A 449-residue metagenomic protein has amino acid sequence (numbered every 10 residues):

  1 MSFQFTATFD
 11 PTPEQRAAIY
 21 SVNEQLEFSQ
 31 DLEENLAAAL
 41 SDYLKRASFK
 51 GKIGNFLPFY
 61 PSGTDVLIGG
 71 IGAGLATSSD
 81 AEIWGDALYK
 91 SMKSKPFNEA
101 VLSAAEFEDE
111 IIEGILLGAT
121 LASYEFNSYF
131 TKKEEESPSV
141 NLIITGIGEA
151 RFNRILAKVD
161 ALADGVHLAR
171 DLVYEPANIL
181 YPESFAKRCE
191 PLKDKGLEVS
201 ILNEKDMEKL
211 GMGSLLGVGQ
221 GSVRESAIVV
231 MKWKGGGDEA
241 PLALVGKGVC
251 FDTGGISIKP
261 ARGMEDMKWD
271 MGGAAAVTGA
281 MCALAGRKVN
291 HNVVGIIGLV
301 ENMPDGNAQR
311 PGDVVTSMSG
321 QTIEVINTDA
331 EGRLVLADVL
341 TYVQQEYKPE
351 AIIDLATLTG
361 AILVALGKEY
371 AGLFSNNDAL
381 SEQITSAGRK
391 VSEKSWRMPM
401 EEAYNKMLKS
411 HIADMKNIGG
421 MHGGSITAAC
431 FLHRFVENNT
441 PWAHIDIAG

Functional and structural regions predicted by a protein language model:
M1-G248: Short amphipathic alpha-helical segment within the helicase RecA-like ATPase core that mediates nucleic-acid
S2-F3, A47, G54-L57, G63 (+1 more regions): A generic structural signal for tightly packed, nonpolar segments enriched in small/aliphatic residues
